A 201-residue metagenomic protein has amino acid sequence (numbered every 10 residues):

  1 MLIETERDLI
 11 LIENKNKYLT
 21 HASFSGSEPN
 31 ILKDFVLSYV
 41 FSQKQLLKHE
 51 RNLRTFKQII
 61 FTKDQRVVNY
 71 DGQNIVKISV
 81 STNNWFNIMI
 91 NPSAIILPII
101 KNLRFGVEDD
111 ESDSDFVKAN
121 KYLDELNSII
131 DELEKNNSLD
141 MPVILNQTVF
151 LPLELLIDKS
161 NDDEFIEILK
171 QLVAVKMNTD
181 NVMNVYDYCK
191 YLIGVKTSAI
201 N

Functional and structural regions predicted by a protein language model:
M1-I3, N69: Short glycine-biased active-site loop of nucleotidyltransferases that positions the nucleotide triphosphate and helps
I3-L11, K15-H21: Active-site beta-strand-loop-beta-strand hairpin of nuclease catalytic cores that positions key catalytic residues
I10-I12, V76-V80: Hydrophobic/aromatic beta-strand patches that form the interior of the parallel beta-sheet core in alpha/beta enzyme
E13-N14, S23-F24, I88-S93: Short conserved micro-motifs at the rims of enzyme active sites and ligand-binding pockets
N16-V67, G72-Q73: Catalytic cores of nucleic-acid endonucleases
Y18, A22, V80-F86: Catalytic core of pol beta-like nucleotidyltransferases
G72-I75, T82-N201: Composition-driven low-complexity segments enriched in polar/acidic and proline residues
